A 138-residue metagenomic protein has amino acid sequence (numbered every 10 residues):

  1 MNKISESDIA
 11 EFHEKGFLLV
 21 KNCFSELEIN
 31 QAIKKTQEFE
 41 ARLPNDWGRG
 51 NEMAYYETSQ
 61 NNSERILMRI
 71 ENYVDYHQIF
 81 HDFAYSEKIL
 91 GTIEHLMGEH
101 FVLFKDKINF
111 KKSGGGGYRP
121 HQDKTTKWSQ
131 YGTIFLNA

Functional and structural regions predicted by a protein language model:
M1-E14, K21-Y131: Non-heme Fe(II)-dependent double-stranded beta-helix
G132-N137: Glycine- and acidic-residue-rich phosphate-binding/metal-coordinating active-site segment common to enzymes that handle
